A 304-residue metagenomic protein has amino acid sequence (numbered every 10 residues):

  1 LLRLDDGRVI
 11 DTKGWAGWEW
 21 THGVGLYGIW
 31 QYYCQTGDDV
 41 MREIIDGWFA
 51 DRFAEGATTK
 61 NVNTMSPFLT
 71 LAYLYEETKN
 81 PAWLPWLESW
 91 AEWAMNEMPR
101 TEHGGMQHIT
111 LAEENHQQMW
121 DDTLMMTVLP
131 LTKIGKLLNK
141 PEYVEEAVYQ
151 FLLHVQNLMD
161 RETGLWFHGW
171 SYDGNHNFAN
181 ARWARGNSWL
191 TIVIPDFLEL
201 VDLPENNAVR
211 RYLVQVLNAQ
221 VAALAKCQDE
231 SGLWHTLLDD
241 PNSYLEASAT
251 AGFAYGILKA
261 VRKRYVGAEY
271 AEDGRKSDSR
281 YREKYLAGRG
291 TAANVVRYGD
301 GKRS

Functional and structural regions predicted by a protein language model:
L1, I29, A94, L131 (+3 more regions): Buried hydrophobic core positions in alpha-solenoid tandem helical repeats
L1-G23, Q35-V40, D51, A57-S89 (+5 more regions): CBM-like carbohydrate-recognition segments
W18, K60, W120, L124 (+7 more regions): Solvent-exposed, acidic/flexible segments
Y32-D46, L74-S89, I134-V148, F197-A219 (+1 more regions): Structural helix-adjacent loops and short alpha-helical linkers that scaffold large soluble proteins
R42-E43, A54-S171, H176-R182: Extended ligand-binding groove/face enriched in aromatic
G47-F49, M106-E113, G169-G174, L233-P241 (+1 more regions): Short linear capping/connector segments at secondary-structure termini
A147-D240: Active-site cradle of extracellular carbohydrate-active enzymes
